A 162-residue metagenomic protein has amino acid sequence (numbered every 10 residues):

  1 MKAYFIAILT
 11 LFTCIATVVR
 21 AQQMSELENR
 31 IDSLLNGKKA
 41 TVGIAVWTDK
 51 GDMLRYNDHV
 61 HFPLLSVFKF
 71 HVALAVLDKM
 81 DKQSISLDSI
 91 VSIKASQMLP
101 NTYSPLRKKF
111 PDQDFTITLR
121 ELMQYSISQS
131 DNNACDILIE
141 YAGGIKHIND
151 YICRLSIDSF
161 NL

Functional and structural regions predicted by a protein language model:
M1-M24: Bacterial Sec-dependent N-terminal signal peptides
V19-H61: Beta-lactamase-like hydrolase cores
E26-R30, H71, A75, I117-Y125 (+3 more regions): Extracytoplasmic/secreted proteins, especially bacterial periplasmic and envelope-associated proteins
G43-W47, H71, S92, I137: Soluble periplasmic/extracytoplasmic beta-strand elements of cell-envelope proteins
P63-V91: Active-site SXXK
L87-S104, A142-G143: Acidic helix-start/capping segments at beta-turn-to-alpha-helix junctions
M98-D136: Conserved catalytic neighborhood of penicillin-recognizing serine enzymes
C135-L162: Mid-domain, small-residue-enriched loop/turn segments at the edges of structured enzyme/sensor domains
